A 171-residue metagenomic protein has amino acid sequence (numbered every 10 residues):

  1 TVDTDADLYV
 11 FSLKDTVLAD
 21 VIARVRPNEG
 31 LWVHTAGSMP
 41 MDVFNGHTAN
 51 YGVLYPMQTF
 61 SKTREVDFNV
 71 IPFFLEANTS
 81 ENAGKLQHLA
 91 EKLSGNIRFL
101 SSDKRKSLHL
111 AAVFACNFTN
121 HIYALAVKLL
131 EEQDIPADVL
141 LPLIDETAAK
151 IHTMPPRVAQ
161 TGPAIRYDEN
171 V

Functional and structural regions predicted by a protein language model:
V2-D3, D103, A164: A short beta-turn/loop motif at secondary-structure boundaries
V2-V66: Rossmann-like NAD(P)(H) cofactor-binding subdomain of soluble oxidoreductases
V10-L13, W32-G37, L54-F60, L100 (+4 more regions): Long, contiguous hydrophobic alpha-helical segments, chiefly transmembrane helices and signal peptides
V17-D20, V43, V139, A159 (+1 more regions): An acidic, carboxylate-rich microenvironment
V17-L18, P40, E81-N82, H121-I122 (+1 more regions): Short phosphate-engaging motifs
E65-H152: Internal alpha-helical scaffold of NAD(P)-dependent oxidoreductase catalytic cores
T147-V171: Interdomain hinge/lid region at the active-site interface of Rossmann-like NAD(P)-dependent oxidoreductases
